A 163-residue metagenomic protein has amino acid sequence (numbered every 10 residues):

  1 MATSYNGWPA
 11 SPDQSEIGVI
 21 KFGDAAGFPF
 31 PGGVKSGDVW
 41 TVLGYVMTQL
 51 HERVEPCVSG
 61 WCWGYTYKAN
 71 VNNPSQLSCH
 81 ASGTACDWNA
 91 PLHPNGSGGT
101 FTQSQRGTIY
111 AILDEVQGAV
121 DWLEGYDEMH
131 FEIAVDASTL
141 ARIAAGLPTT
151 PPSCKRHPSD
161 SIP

Functional and structural regions predicted by a protein language model:
M1-V54: Active-site acidic/histidine clusters and adjacent loop/turn architecture that either coordinate catalytic ions
Y5, Y45, Y65-Y67, Y110 (+1 more regions): Sequence-level detector for tyrosine residue identity
G7, G60-C62, D121: Residues in intrinsically disordered, low-complexity segments of regulatory proteins
P9-P12, Y67-V71, V135: Solvent-exposed, flexible loop/coil residues
A10, W63-Y65, E124: Intrinsic disorder/low-complexity segments enriched in polar/charged and small flexible residues
V19-F22, Y45-V58, E124, R142-A145 (+2 more regions): Extracytoplasmic/lumenal soluble domains of exported proteins with redox or metal-associated functions
W40-T84, A90-P94: Active-site-adjacent loop/helix surface patches within enzyme catalytic domains that shape the substrate-binding cleft
N73, L77-C86, A90-P163: Catalytic cores and adjacent binding grooves of peptidoglycan-active enzymes
